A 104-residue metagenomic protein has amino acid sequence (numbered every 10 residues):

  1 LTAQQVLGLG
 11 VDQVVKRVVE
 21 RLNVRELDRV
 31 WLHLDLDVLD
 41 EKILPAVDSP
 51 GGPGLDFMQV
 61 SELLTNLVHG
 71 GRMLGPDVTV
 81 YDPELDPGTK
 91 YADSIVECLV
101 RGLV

Functional and structural regions predicted by a protein language model:
L1-V104: Catalytic cores of soluble, metal-dependent hydrolases
